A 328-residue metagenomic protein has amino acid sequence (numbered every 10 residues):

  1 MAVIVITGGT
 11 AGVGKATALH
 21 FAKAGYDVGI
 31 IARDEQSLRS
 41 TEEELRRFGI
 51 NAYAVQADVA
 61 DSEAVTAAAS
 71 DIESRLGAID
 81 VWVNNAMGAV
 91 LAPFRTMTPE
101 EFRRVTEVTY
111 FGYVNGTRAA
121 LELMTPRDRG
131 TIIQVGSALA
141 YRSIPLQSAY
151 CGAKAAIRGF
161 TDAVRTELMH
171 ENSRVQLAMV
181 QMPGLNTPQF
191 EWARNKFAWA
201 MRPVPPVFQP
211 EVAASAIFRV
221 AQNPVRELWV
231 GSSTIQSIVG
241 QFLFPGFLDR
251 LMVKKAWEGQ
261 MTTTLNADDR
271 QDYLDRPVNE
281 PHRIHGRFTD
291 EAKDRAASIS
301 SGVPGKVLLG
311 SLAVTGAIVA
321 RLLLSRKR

Functional and structural regions predicted by a protein language model:
T10-A11: Conserved glycine-rich cofactor-binding loop
Y26-S40: Conserved glycine-rich Rossmann-like NAD(P)H-binding loop of the short-chain dehydrogenase/reductase
E35, A57-A67, P99: The beta1-alpha1 cofactor-binding region of Rossmann-like NAD(H)/NADP(H)-dependent oxidoreductases
P93-F94, E101-R103: Substrate-binding pocket helix/loop in short-chain dehydrogenase/reductase
S137: Residue(s) in the substrate-gating loop at a strand-loop-helix junction that position the organic substrate next
H170-T264: SDR active-site lid
S300-R326: Hydrophobic alpha-helical topogenic segments used for membrane insertion/localization
